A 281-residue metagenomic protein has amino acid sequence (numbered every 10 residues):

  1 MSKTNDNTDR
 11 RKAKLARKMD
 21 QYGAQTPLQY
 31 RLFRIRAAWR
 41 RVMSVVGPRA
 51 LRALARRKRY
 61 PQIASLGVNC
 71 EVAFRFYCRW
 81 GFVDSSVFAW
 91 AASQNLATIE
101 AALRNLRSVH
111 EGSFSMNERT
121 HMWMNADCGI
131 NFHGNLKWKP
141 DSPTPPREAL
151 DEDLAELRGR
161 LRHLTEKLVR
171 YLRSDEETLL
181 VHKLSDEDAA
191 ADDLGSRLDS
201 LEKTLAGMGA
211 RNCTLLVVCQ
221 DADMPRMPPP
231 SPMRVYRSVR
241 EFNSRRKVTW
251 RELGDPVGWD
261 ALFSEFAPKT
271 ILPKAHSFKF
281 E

Functional and structural regions predicted by a protein language model:
S2-K14: Soluble, non-transmembrane catalytic domains of enzymes that act on hydrophobic metabolites at membranes
K3, K18-E281: Extracellular glycan-modifying ectodomains
